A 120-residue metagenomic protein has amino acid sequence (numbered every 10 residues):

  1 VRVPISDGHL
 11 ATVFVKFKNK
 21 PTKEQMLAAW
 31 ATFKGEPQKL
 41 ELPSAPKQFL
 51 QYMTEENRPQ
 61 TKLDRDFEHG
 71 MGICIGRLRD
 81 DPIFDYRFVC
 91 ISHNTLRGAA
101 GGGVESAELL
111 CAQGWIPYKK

Functional and structural regions predicted by a protein language model:
V1-R87: C-terminal substrate-binding/catalytic lobe of Rossmann-fold NAD(P)-dependent oxidoreductases
I83-K120: Generic C-terminus detector
